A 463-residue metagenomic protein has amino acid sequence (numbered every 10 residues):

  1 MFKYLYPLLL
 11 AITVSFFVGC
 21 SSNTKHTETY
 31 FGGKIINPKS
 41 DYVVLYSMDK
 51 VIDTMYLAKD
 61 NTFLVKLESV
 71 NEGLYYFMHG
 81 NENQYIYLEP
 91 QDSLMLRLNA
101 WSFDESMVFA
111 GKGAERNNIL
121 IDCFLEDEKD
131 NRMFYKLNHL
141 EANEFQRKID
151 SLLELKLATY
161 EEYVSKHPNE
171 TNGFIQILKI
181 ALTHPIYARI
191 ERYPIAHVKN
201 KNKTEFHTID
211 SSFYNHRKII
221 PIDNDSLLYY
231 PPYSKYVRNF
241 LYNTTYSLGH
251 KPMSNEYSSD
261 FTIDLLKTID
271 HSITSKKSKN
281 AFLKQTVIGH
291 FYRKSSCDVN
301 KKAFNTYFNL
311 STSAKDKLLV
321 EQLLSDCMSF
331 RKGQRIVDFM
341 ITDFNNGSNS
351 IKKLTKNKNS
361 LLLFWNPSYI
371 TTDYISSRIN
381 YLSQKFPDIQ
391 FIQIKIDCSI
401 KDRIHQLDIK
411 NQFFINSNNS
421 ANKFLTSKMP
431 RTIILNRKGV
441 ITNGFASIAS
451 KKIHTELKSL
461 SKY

Functional and structural regions predicted by a protein language model:
M1-Y30, G444, S461-Y463: Bacterial Sec-dependent N-terminal signal peptides
C20-F174, R189-I190: A non-transmembrane, solvent-exposed segment enriched in polar/low-complexity residues
V198-R217, D260-D270, V299-N309, V337-I341 (+1 more regions): Alpha-helical repeat scaffolds
D223-S295, T306: Long, charge-rich alpha-helical interaction segments
D316-K352: N-terminal "domain-start" segment that seeds a small globular fold
G347-I379, Q390-I392: Short active-site neighborhood of thiol/selenol oxidoreductases, capturing the structured segment around
I404-K438: Short, internal strand/loop/helix patches that form the active-site neighborhood or redox-interaction surface
R437-Y463: Thiol-/selenol-based redox modules, centered on thioredoxin-like and closely related oxidoreductase domains
